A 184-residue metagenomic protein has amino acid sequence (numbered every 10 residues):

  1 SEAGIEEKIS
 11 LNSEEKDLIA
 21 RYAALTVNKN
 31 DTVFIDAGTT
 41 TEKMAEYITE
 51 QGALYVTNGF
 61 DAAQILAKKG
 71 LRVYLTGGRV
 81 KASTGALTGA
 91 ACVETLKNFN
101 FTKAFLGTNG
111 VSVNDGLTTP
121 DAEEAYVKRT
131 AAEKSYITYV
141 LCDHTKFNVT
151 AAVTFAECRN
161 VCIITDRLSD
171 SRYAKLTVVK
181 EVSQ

Functional and structural regions predicted by a protein language model:
S1-A37, A45, T49-L54, L66-L71: HTH-adjacent hinge/linker in prokaryotic transcriptional regulators
A3, E7-E14, L18, T39 (+6 more regions): Residues at secondary-structure transition points
G4-E7, Y22-N28, G52-F60, L87-T95 (+1 more regions): Phosphate-binding glycine-rich loops and adjacent basic patches that engage nucleotide phosphates, nucleic-acid
N12, N28, N58, R167-D170: Serine/threonine-rich low-complexity intrinsically disordered regions
E42: Glycine-rich SAM-binding Motif I of class I
D61-Q184: Conserved phosphate- and dinucleotide-binding cores of soluble alpha/beta proteins, encompassing both enzyme active
